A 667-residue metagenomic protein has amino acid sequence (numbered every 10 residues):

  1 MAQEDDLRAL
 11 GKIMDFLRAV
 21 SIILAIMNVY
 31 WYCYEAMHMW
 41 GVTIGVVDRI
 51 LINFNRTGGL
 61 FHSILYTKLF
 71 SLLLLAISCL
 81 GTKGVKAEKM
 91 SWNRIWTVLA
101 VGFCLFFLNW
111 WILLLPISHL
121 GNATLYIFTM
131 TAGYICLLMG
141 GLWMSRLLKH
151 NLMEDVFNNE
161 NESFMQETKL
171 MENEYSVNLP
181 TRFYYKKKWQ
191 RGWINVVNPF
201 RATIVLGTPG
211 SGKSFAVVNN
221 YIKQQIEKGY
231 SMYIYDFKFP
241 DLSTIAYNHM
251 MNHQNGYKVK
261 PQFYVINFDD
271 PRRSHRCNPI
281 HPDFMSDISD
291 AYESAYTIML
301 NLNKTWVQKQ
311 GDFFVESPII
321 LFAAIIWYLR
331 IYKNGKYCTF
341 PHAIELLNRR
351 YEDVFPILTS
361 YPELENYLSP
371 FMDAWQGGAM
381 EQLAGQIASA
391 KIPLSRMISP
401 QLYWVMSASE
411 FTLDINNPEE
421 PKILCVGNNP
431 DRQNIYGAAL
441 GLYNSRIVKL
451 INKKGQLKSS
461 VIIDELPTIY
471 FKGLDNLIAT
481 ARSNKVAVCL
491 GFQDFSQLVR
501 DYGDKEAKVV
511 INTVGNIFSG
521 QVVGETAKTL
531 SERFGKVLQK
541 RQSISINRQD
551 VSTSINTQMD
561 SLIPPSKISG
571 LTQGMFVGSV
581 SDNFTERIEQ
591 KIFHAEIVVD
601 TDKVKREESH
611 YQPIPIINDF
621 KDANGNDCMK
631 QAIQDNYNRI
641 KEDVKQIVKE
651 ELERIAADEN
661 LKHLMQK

Functional and structural regions predicted by a protein language model:
M1-S211, F215, N220, I546-R548: Basic- and hydrophobic-enriched, low-structure N-terminal and domain-boundary segments that flank ATP-binding catalytic
A25, V42, L148-M153, I194-V486 (+3 more regions): P-loop NTPase motor domains
I52-R56, Q166-E172, A438, E465-T468 (+2 more regions): A short glycine-/small-residue-rich loop at the edge of a beta-strand within enzyme catalytic domains
N55-G58, T339-A343, S407, S545-N547: Short, surface-exposed recognition loops or helix-turn segments adjacent to catalytic cores
L75-S78, T82-K83, G441, S445 (+2 more regions): Hydrophobic alpha-helical segments involved in membrane association or supramolecular assembly
F183-W189, N303-F313, R541-Q558: Low-complexity, polar-biased intrinsically disordered regions enriched in Pro/Ser/Thr/Gly
I478-T480, N484-A487, G491-V580: Conserved ATP-driven motor cores of ASCE-family P-loop NTPases powering translocation/secretion/packaging/pilus
E586-V598: Short amphipathic beta-strand/extended segments with alternating polar/hydrophobic composition
